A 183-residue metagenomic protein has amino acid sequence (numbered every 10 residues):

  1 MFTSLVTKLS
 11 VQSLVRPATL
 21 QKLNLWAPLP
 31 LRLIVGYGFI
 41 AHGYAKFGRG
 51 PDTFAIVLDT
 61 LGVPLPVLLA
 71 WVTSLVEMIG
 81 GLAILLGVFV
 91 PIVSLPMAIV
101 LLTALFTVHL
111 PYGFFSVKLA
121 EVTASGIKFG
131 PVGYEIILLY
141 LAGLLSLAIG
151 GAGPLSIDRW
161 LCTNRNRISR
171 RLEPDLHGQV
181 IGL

Functional and structural regions predicted by a protein language model:
M1-G48, V67-L75, I79-L82, L86-L183: Extended, low-polarity transmembrane helix blocks
G48-L68: Membrane-interface interhelical connector segments
